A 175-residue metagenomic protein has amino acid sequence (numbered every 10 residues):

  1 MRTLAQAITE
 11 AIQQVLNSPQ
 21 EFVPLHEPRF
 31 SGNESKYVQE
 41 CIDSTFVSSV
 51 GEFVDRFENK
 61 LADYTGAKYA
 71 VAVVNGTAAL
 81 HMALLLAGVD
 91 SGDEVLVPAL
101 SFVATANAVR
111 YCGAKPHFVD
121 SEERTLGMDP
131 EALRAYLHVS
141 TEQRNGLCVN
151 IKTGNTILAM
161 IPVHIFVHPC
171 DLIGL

Functional and structural regions predicted by a protein language model:
M1-L86, D90, P162: Conserved PLP-binding active-site segment in aminotransferase class I/II-type PLP enzymes
L85, V89-L175: PLP-dependent aminotransferase-like
